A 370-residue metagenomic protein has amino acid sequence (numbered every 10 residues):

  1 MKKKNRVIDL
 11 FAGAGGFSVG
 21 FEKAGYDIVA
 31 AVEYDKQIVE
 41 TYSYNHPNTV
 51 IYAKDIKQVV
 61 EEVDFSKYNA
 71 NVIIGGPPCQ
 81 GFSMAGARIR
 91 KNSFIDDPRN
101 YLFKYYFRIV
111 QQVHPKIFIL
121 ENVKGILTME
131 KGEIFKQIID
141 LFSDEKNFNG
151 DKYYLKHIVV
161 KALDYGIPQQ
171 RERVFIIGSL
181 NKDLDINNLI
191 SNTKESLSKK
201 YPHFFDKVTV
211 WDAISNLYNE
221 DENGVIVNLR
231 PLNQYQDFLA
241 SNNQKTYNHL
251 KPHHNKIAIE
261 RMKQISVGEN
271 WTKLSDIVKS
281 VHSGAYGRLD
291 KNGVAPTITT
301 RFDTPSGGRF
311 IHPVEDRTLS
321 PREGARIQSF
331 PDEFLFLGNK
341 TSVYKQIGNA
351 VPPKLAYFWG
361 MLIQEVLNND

Functional and structural regions predicted by a protein language model:
K2-H114, K124-T128, E133-F135: Core alpha/beta nucleotide-donor-binding catalytic domains of modification enzymes
G15, K36, K104, G132-K136 (+6 more regions): A structural signal for well-ordered alpha-helical segments within the folded catalytic domains of diverse enzymes
E62-A70, F82-I277: Class I S-adenosyl-L-methionine
P77-P78, P115, P168, P331 (+1 more regions): Proline-centered helix-kink/hinge sites
P77-Q80, N181-K182, D303: Short glycine-rich anion-binding loops that position phosphate/pyrophosphate groups of nucleotides and phosphorylated
N228-D370: C-terminal target-recognition/interaction regions appended to catalytic cores
